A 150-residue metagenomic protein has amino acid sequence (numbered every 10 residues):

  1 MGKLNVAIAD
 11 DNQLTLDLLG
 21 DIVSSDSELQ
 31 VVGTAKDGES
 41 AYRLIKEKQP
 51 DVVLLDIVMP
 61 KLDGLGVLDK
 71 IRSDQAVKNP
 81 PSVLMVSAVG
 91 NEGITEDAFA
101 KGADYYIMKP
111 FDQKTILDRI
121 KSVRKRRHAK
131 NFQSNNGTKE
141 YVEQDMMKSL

Functional and structural regions predicted by a protein language model:
L14, D37-S40, D63-D69: Acidic catalytic/metal-coordinating carboxylates
R43, L65-K78: Short amphipathic alpha-helix used as the core "switch/output" element in two-component signaling
K48-L54: Active-site beta3 strand of CheY-like receiver
M59: Receiver (REC) domain active-site loop signature in two-component systems and cognate sites in sensor histidine kinases
G66, G90-Y105: Alpha4 helix (beta4-alpha4-beta5 surface) of REC/receiver domains from two-component response regulators
G93, F111-I120: C-terminal output helix
S122-L150: CheY-like receiver
